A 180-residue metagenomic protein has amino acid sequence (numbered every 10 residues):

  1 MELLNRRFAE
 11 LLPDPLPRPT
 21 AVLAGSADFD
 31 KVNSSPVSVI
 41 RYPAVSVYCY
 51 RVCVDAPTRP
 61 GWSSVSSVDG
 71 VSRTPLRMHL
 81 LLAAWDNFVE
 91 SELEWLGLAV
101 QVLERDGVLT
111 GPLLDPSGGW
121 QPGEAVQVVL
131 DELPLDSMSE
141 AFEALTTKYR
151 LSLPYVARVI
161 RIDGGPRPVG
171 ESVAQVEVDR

Functional and structural regions predicted by a protein language model:
M1-W62, S117: Small/polar-rich, solvent-exposed N-terminal microdomains that initiate assembly or binding
S38-I40, S67-T74, L145-Y149: Short glycine/proline-enriched loop/turn "hinge" motifs that connect secondary-structure elements and lie
Y48-W85: Active-site-adjacent structural patch at catalytic or cofactor/ligand-binding sites
G61-S66, E92-V100, L114-S117: "Short basic amphipathic alpha-helical interaction patches in structured regions
G70-N87, G97, R150-V159: Oligomerization/assembly interface segments of phage tail-like spikes and tubes
V71-R73, G170-R180: Short, cationic low-complexity segments
E94, E104-R158, I162: Acidic-leaning, charged glycine-interspersed low-complexity segments
